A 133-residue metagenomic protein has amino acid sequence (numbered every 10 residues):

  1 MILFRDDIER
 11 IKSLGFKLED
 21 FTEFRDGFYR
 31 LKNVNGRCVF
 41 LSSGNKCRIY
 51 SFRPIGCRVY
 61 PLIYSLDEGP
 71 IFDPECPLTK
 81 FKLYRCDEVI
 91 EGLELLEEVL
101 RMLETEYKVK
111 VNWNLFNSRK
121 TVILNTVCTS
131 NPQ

Functional and structural regions predicted by a protein language model:
M1-Q133: Short loop/turn segments that flank or connect secondary-structure elements
